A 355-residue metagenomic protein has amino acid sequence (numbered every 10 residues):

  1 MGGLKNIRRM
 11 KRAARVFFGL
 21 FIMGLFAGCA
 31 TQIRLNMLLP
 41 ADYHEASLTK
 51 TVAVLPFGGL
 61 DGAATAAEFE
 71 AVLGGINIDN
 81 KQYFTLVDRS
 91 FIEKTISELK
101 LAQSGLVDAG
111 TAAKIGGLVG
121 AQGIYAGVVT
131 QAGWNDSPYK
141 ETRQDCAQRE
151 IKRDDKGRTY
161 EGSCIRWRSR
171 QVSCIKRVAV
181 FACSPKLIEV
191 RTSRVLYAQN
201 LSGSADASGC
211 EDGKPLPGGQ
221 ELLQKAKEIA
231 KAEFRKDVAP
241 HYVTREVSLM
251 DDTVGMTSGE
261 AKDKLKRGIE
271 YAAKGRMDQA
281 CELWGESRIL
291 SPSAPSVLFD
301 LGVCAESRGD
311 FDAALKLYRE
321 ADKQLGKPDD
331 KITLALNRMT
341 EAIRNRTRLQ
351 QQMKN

Functional and structural regions predicted by a protein language model:
G3-F18: Bacterial N-terminal signal peptides that target proteins for export
F17-A27: Bacterial N-terminal signal peptides
C29-L48, E161-A182, K186-S293, C304 (+2 more regions): C-terminal/domain-edge helix-coil "capping" segments
K50-S137, T192-Y197, P328-N355: N-terminal segment of the mature soluble domain
G123-V129, Y160, A179-F181: A short hydrophobic beta-strand element
Q131-K152: Internal, charge-rich low-complexity segments
Q148-R166: Flexible coil/linker segments and helix-coil junctions enriched in charged and small residues
L301: Catalytic phosphate/metal-binding cores of nucleic-acid and nucleotide-processing enzymes, i.e., regions that mediate
